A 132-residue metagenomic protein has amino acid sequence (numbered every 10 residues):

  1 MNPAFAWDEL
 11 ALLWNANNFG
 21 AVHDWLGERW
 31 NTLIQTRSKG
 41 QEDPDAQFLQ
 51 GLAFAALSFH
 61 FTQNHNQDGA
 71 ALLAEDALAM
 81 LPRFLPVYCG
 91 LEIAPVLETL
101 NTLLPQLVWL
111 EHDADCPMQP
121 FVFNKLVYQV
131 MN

Functional and structural regions predicted by a protein language model:
W14, F19, W25-G27, L33 (+3 more regions): Inward-facing hydrophobic residues that define packing positions of alpha-helical scaffold repeats
T32-R37, M80-Y88: Alpha-helical junction/boundary sensor with strong preference for TPR arrays
E42-F48, P86-L110: TPR/TPR-like alpha-solenoid helical repeat scaffolds
G51, F61, A70-M80: Alpha-helical protein-protein interaction scaffolds
L107-N132: A hydrophobic membrane-anchoring alpha-helix module
